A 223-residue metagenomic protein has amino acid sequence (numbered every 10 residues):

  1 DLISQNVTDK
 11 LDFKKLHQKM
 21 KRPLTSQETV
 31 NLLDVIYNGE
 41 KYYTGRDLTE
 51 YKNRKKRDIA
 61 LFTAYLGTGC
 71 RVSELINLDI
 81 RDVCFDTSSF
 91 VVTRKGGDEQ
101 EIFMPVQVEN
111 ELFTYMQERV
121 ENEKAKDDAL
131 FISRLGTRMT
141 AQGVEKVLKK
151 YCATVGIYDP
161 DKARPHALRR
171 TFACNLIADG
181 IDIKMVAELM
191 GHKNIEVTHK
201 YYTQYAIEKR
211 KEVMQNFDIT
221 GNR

Functional and structural regions predicted by a protein language model:
D1-R223: Conserved catalytic core of the tyrosine transesterase superfamily
